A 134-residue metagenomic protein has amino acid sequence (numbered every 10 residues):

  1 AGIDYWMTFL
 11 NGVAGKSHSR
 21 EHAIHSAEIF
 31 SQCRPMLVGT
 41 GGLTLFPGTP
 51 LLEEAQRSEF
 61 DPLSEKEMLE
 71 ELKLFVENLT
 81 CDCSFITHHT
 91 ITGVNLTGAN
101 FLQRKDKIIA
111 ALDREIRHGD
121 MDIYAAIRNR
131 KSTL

Functional and structural regions predicted by a protein language model:
A1-H22, G42-P47, E54-D61: Conserved strand-turn element in the central/C-terminal portion of the radical SAM core barrel that lines
E21-I24, K66: Residues in well-ordered alpha-helical elements
A23-C33: Anionic-ligand binding region
S31-L134: Auxiliary Fe-S-binding modules of radical SAM enzymes
